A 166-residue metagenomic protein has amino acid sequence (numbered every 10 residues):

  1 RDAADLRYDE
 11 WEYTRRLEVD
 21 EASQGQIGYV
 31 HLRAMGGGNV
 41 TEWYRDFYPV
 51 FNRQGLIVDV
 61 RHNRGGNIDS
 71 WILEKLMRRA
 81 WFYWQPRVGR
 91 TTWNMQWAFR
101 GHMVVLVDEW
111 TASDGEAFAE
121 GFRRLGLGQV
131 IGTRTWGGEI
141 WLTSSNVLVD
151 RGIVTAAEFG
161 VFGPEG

Functional and structural regions predicted by a protein language model:
R1-G152: Cleft-lining beta-strand/loop regions that shape enzyme active-site pockets
L148, E158-G160: C-terminal regions of proteins
T155: Short, small/polar residue-rich loop motifs at catalytic or cofactor-binding pockets
G160-G166: Amphipathic beta-strand/beta-sheet edge segments enriched in Tyr/Trp
